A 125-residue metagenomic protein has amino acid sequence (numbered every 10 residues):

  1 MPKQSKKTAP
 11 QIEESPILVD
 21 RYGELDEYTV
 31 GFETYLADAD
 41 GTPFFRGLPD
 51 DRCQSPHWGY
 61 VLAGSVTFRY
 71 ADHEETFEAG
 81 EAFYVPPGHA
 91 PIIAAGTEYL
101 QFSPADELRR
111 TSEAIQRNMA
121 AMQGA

Functional and structural regions predicted by a protein language model:
M1-T42, P49, Q116, Q123-A125: A short, N-terminal "cap"/entry segment at the start of jelly-roll beta-barrel domains of the cupin/DSBH fold
V19, V30-F32, W58, E74 (+1 more regions): Conserved hydrophobic/aromatic beta-strand scaffold that supports enzyme active sites
D26, R69-H73, A94-G96: Short strand-coil-strand connectors
D51-F68: Short, conserved beta-strand element in jelly-roll/cupin
S55-H57, G88, T97: Short, surface-exposed beta-edge/turn micro-motifs
L62-A63, P87, A95: A cytosolic small-molecule/anion-sensing beta-strand core signal
Y70-H89: Short acidic-glycine-tyrosine-enriched beta hairpin
I92-A125: Double-stranded beta-helix
